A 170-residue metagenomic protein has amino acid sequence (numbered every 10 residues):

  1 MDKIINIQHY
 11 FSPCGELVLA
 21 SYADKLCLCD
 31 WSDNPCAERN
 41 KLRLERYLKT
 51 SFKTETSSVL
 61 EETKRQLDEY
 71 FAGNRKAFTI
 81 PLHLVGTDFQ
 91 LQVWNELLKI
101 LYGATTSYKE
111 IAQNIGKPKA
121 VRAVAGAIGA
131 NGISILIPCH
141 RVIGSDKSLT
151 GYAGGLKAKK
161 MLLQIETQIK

Functional and structural regions predicted by a protein language model:
M1-K76, G144-K170: Low-complexity, small/basic-enriched stretches that occur predominantly at protein N-termini or linker tails
I80-G86: Short amphipathic alpha-helical boundary/capping segments
G86, Q90-W94, V121: Short, leucine-enriched amphipathic alpha-helices that occur as contiguous helical runs
I100-G103: Short helix/strand-capping hinge loops at secondary-structure junctions that flank key functional elements
Q113: Alpha-helical residues within the helix-turn-helix
L136: Major-groove DNA-recognition helix of helix-turn-helix-type DNA-binding domains
